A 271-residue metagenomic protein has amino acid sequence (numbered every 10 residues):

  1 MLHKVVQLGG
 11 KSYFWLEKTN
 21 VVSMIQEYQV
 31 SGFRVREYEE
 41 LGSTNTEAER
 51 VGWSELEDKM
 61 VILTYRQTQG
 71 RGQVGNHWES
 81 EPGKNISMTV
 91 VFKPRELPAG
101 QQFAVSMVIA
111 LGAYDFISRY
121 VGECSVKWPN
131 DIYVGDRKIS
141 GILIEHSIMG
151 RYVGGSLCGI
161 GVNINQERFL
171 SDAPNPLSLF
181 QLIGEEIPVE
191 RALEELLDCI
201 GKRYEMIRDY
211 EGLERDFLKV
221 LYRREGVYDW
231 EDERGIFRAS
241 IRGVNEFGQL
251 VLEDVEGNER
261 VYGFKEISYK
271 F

Functional and structural regions predicted by a protein language model:
M1-R119, S140, E186-I187: N-terminal lobe of the biotin/lipoate ligase/transferase fold
V22, R95-P98, A104-C124, V134-F271: Long, positively charged amphipathic alpha-helical accessory segments at protein N-termini or as interdomain linkers
